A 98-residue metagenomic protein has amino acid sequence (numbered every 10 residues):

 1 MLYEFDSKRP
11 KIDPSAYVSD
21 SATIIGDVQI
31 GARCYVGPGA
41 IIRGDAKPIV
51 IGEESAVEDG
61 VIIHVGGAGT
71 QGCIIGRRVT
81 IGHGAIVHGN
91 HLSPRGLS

Functional and structural regions predicted by a protein language model:
L2-R9: A detector for short, charged/polar N-terminal pre-domain segments
F5, I24-I25: Short hydrophobic/aromatic-rich motifs at helix boundaries and adjacent loops
P10, S15-V18, A22, V28 (+8 more regions): A structural motif detector for beta-strand N-caps
